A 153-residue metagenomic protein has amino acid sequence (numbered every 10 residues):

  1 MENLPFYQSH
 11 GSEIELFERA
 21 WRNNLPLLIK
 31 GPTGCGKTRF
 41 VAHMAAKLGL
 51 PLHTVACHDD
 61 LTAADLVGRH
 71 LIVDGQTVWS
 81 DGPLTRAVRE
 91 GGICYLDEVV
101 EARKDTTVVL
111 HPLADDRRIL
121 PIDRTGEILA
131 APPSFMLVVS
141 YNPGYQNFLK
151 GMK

Functional and structural regions predicted by a protein language model:
M1-K153: AAA+ P-loop NTPase catalytic core and its hallmark functional loops
